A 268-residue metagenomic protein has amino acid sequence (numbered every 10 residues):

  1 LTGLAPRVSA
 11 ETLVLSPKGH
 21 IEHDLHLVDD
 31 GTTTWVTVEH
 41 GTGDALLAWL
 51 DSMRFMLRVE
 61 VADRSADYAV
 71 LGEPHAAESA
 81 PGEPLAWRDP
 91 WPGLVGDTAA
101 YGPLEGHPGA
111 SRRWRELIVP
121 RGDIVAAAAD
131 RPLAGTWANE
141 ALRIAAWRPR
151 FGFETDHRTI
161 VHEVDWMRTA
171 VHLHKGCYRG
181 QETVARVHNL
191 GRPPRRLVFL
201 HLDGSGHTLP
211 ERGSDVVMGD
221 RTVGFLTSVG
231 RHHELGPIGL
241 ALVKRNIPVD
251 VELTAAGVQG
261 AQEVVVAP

Functional and structural regions predicted by a protein language model:
L1-E22: Acidic, proline/glycine-enriched N-terminal capping motif
L1-L4, P74-A77, H201-L209: Short, surface-exposed ligand-recognition loops at beta-strand->loop->(often short) alpha-helix junctions that present
L1-P6, A48-M56, N189, M218-R221 (+1 more regions): Short, intrinsically disordered, mixed-charge
R7-V8, G82-G96, W147, G152 (+4 more regions): Glycine-centered loop/turn motifs
P17, L25, T159, V164-V171 (+2 more regions): Glycine-rich, small/acidic residue-mixed loop/short-helix segments
H20, G31, T42, A77 (+6 more regions): Residues that cap or initiate secondary-structure elements
H23-P149: Acidic, low-complexity central loop/insert segments
E116-H201: Anionic-ligand-binding alpha/beta catalytic cores of soluble enzymes and soluble regulatory domains that recognize
